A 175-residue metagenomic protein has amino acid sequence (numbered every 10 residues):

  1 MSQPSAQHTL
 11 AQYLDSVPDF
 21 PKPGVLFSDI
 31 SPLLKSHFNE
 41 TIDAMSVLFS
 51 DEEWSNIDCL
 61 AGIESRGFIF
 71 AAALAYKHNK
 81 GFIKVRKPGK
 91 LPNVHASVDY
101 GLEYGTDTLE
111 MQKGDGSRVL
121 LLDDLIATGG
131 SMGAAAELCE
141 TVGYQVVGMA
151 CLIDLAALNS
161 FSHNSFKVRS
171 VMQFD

Functional and structural regions predicted by a protein language model:
M1-N56, Q112: Active-site-facing substrate-recognition patch
S2, A6, Q12, G133-D175: PRPP-dependent phosphoribosyltransferase catalytic core
S55-E64: Short glycine-rich phosphate-binding loop at a beta-alpha junction
I57-D58, S117, V147: Conserved acidic residues
G62, L121-L122: Generic enzyme active-site microenvironment
I69-H78: Short Gly/Thr/Asp-enriched flexible loops that form oxyanion-binding sites at enzyme active sites
K80-L120: Short, glycine/charge-rich flexible loops or terminal/linker lids adjacent to PRPP-binding catalytic cores
D124, G129: Conserved G/P- and acidic residue-centered "switch" motifs that form tight phosphate/ATP-binding loops in soluble
